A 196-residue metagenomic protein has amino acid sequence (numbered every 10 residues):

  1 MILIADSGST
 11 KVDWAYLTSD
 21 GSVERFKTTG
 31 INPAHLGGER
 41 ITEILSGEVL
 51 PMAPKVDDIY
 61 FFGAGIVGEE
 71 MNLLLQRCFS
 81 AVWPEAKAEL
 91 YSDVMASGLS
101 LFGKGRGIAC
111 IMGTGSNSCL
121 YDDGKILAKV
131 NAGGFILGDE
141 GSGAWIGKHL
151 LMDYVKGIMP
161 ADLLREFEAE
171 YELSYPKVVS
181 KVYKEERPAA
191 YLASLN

Functional and structural regions predicted by a protein language model:
I2-E43, I126-L127, A132: Short glycine-rich, Thr/Ser-proximal phosphate-binding strand/loop in the N-terminal lobe of ATP-dependent enzymes
D6, F62, A109-G115, N131: Short beta-strand segments
V12-L17, L99, C110, S116-Y121: Short beta-strand scaffold segments in enzyme catalytic cores
P33, V49-E89, L101-F102, K181-Y183: Short beta-strand-loop/turn "lid" adjacent to the catalytic site in phosphate-handling enzymes
L73, S116-K129: Acidic-glycine-rich active-site phosphate/pyrophosphate-binding loop
A86-C110: Conserved phosphate-binding catalytic cores of ATP/NTP-utilizing and phosphoryl-transfer enzymes
I126-E172: Glycine-rich phosphate-binding loop plus the immediately following alpha-helix
M159-N196: A mobile "lid/hinge" subdomain adjacent to the ATP/sugar-phosphate binding pocket shared across diverse ATP-dependent
